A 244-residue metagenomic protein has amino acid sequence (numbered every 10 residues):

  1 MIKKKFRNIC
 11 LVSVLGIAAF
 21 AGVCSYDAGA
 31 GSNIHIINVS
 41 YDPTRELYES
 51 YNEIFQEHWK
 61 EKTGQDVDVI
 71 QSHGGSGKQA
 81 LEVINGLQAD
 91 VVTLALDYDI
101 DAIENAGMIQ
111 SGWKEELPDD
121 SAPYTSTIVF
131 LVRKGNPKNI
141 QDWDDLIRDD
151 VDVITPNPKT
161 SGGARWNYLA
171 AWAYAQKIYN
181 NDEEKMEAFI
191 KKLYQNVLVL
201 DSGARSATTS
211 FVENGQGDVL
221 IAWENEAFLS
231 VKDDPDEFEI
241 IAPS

Functional and structural regions predicted by a protein language model:
M1-H35, E57: Short, low-complexity disordered leader/linker segments with a strong preference for bacterial N-terminal type II
C24-A106, E116-L117, W223: Early extracytoplasmic/lumenal segment of secretory-pathway proteins
I34-N38, E82-V83, L117, V153-S161 (+1 more regions): Second-shell loop/turn segments in exported
P43-L47, Y51, Q79, Q88 (+6 more regions): Stable alpha-helical elements in mature extracytoplasmic
I70-S72, I154, L200, I241: General small-molecule cofactor/ligand-binding pocket signal
G86-T93, D150-D152, E213-A222: Alpha-to-beta junction loops
E104-K177: A conserved helix-loop-strand patch within extracytoplasmic ligand-binding domains of the periplasmic binding
Y179-P243: Ligand-binding pocket segment of bilobal, Venus flytrap-like solute-binding proteins
